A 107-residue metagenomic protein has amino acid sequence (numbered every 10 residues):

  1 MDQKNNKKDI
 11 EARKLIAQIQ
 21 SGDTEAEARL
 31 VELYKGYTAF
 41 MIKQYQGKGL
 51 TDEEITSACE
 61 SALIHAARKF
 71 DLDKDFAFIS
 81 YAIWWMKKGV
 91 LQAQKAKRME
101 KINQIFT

Functional and structural regions predicted by a protein language model:
M1-E100: Alpha-helical promoter-recognition and RNA polymerase-docking modules of transcription initiation factors, dominated by
N103-T107: Internal acidic/polar
